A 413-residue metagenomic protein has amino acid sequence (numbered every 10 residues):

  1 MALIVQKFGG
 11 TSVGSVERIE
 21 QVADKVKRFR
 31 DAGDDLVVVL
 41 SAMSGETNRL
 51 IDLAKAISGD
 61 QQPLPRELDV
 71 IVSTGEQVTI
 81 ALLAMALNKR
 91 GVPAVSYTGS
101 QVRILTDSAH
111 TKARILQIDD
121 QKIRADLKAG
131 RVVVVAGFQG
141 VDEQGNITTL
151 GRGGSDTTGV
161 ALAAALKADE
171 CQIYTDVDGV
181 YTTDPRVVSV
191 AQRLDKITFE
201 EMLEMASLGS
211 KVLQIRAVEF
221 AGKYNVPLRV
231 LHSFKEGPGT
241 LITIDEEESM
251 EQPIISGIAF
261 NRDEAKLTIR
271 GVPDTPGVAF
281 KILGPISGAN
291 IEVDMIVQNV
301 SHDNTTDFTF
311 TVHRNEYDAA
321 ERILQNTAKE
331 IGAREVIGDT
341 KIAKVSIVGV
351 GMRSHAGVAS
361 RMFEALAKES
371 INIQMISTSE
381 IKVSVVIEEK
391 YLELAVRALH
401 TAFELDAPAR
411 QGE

Functional and structural regions predicted by a protein language model:
M1-V218, N299, T311, V386-E388 (+3 more regions): Nucleotide/pyrophosphate-binding catalytic subdomain
A32, R90, Y224, A289 (+1 more regions): Conserved dinucleotide-binding and phosphotransfer motif residues
P93-V95, P227, E292, N372: Conserved beta-strand segments of alpha/beta enzyme cores
E170-Y174, L228-V230, D294, M375: Short hydrophobic alpha-helical runs that function as membrane-insertion/retention elements
A221: Acidic-aromatic/histidine active-site loop/patch
L231-S233, G237: Internal glycine-rich alpha/beta core junctions
G239-E413: A conserved regulatory-domain signal marking ACT and ACT-like small-molecule sensing domains and adjacent regulatory
